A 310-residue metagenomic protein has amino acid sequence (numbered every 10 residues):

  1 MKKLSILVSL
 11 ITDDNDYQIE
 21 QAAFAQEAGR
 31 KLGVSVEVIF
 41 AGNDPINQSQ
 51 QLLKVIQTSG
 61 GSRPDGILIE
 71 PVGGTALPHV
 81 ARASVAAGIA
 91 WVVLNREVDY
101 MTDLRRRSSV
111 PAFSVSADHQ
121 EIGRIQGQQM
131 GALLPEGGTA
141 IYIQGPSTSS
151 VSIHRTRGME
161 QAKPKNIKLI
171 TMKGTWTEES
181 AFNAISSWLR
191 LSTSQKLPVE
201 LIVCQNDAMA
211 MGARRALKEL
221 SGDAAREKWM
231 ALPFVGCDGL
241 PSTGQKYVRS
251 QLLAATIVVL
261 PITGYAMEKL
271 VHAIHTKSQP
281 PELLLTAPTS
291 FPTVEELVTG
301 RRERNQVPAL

Functional and structural regions predicted by a protein language model:
K2-L4, I143, V151, A162-K163 (+1 more regions): Hinge/cleft segment of the Venus flytrap/periplasmic-binding protein
K3-F24, A28, V36-V55, E70-T75 (+3 more regions): Extracytoplasmic "Venus flytrap"
Y17-L32, I122-Q126, S150-I167, S180 (+2 more regions): Short, solvent-exposed amphipathic alpha-helices that sit in or adjacent to ligand/effector-binding or catalytic
G29-P45, T139-Y142, E160-F182, A231: Short beta-strand elements in bilobed, periplasmic/extracellular small-molecule ligand-binding domains
Q48, F113-A140, A181-A184, G239-G244 (+1 more regions): Hydrophobic alpha-helical segments within soluble ligand-binding/sensing domains
R63, I69-A87, M159, G174-K246: Hydrophobic alpha-helical
H79-E121, P241-K246: Flexible loop/hinge segments that line or gate small-molecule binding clefts
V151-T156, E160-M172, L201, L217-T276: Extracellular/periplasmic periplasmic-binding protein-like sensory domains
